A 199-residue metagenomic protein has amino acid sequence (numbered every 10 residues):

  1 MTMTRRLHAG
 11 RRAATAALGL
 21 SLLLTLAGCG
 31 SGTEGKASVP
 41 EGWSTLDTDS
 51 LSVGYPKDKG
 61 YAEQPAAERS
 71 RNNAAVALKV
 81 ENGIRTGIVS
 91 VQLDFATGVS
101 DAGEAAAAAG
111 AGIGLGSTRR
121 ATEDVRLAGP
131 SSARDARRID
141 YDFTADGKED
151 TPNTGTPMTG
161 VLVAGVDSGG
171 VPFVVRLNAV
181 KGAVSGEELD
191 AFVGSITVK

Functional and structural regions predicted by a protein language model:
M3-A17: Bacterial N-terminal signal peptides that target proteins for export
T4, K59-Y61, G170-K199: Surface-exposed amphipathic alpha-helical segments
L24-G28: C-terminal motif of bacterial Sec signal peptides marking the signal peptidase cleavage site
G30-T33: Bacterial signal peptide processing site
G35-D49: Short acidic/polar N-terminal linker immediately downstream of export determinants
D49-A107: Secretory pathway targeting signatures of secreted, lumenal, and periplasmic proteins
K57-K59, F95, Y141-F143, L177-A179: A mature extracytoplasmic/lumenal domain signature
A108-V163: Signature of long, low-cysteine stretches enriched in small and polar/charged residues
